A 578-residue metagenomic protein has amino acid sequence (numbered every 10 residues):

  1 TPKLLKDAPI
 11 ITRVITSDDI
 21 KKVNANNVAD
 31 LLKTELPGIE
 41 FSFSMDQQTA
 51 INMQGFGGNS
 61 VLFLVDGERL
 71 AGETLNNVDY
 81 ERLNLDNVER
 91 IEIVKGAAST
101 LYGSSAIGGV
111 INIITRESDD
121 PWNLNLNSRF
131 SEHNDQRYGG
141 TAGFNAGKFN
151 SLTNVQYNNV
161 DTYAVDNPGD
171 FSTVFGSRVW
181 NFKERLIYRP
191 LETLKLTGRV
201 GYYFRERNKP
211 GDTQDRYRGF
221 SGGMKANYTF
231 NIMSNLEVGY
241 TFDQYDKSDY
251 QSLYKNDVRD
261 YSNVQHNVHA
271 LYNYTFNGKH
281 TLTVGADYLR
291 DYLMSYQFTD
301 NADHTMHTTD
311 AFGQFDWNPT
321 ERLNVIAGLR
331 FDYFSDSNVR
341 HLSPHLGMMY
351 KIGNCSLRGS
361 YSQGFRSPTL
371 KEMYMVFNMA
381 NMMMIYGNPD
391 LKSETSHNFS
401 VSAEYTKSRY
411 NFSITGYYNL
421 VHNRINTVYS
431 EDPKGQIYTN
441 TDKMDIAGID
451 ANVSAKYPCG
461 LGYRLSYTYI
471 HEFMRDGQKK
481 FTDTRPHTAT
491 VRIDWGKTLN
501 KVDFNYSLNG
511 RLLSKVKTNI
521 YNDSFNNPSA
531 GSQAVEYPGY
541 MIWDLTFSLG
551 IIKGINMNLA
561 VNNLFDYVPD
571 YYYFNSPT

Functional and structural regions predicted by a protein language model:
T1-K21, A50: N-terminal periplasmic "start-of-domain" segments of outer-membrane beta-barrel proteins
V28-L32, Q47-N52, L64, D79-N84 (+3 more regions): N-terminal periplasmic accessory domains that precede and gate Gram-negative outer-membrane beta-barrel machines
A29-E68, E89: Extracytoplasmic beta-strand/coil segments of soluble accessory domains associated with Gram-negative outer-membrane
F41, E68-K95: Short acidic/polar hinge/loop motifs at secondary-structure boundaries that mediate gating or recognition
T100, N112, D119-P121, R129 (+1 more regions): Periplasmic-side early beta-strands and strand-to-turn transitions of outer-membrane beta-barrels
Y163, H422, L512-N526, S548-T578: C-terminal beta-signal and adjacent terminal beta-strands/loops of Gram-negative outer-membrane beta-barrel proteins
Q214-T229, Y261, S356, Q363-V421 (+3 more regions): Outer-membrane beta-barrel signature, preferentially recognizing the C-terminal barrel domain of Gram-negative
N318-V325, G416-L420, T439-Y521: Gram-negative outer-membrane beta-barrel transporters
